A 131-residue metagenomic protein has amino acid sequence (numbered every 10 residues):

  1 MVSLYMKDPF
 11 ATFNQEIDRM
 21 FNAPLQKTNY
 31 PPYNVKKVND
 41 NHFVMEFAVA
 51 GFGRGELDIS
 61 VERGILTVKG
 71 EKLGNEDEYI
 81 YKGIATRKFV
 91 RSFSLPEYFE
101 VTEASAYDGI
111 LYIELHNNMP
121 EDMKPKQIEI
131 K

Functional and structural regions predicted by a protein language model:
M1-E46, K69: N-terminal leader/pre-domain low-complexity segments
N34-K36, E46-A48, S60, S92-S94 (+3 more regions): Generic structural detector for well-ordered beta-strands
N39, E62-G64, Y107: Structural motif
H42, I65, I110-Y112, Q127: Structural motif
F52-D58, S94-M123: Beta-rich strand-turn-strand
F52-D77: Core FKBP-type peptidyl-prolyl cis-trans isomerase
E71-S94: An anionic, turn-rich surface loop/hairpin at beta-sheet edges that serves as a generic interaction/coordination patch
E121-K131: Intrinsically disordered, low-complexity terminal tails
